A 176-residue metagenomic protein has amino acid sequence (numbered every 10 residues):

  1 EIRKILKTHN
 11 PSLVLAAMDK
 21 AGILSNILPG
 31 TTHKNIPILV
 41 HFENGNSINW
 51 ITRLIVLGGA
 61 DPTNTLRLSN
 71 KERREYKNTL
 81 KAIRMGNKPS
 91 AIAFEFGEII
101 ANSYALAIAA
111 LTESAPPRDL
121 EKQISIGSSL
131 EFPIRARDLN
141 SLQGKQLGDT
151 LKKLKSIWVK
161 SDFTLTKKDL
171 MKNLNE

Functional and structural regions predicted by a protein language model:
I2-H9, R67, S141-L142: Generic amphipathic alpha-helical segments used as scaffolds and interaction surfaces in large, multi-domain proteins
R3-K20, I27: Loop-centered beta-sheet repeat module
K20-E176: C-terminal subdomains that position terminal phosphate/3'-OH groups for nucleotidyl transfer/ligation, primarily on
